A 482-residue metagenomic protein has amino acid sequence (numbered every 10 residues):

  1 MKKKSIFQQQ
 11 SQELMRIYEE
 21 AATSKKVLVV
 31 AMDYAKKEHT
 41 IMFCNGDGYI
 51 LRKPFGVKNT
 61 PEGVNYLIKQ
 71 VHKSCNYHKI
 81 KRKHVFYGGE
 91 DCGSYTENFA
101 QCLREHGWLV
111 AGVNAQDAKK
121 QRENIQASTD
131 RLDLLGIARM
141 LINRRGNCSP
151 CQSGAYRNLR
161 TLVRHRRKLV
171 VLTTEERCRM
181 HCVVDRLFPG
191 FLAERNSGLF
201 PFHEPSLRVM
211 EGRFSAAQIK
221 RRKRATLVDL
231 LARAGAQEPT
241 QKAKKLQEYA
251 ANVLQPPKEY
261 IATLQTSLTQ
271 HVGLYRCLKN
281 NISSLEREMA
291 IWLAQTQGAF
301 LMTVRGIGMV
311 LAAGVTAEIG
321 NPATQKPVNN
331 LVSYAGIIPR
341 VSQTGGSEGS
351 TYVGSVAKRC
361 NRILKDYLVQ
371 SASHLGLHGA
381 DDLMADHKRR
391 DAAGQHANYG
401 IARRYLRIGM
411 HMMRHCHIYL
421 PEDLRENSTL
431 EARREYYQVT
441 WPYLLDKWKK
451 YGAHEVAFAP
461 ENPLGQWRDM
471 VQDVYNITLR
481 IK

Functional and structural regions predicted by a protein language model:
M1-A22, S283-S284: Charged, flexible boundary elements
Y18-N45, I137: Gly/Thr-rich phosphate-binding beta-strand-loop-beta motif of the actin/hexokinase/Hsp70
D47-F86: Nucleic-acid-processing active sites and adjacent nucleic-acid-binding tracks, predominantly divalent metal-dependent
F55, R104, A111-S149, L207 (+2 more regions): Short alpha-helix plus adjacent loop in nuclease-associated cores
A138-T161, A250-P256: A short, charged helix-loop
R167-Q297, E426: Glycine-rich, often acidic, oxyanion-interacting loops/wings at catalytic, nucleic-acid, or phospho-protein interfaces
G235, F300-T303, M309-A393, A397: Phosphate-backbone recognition surface of nucleic-acid-processing proteins
G346, S350, H387-K482: Low-complexity, acidic/Ser/Thr- and charged residue-rich accessory regions of DNA metabolism proteins
